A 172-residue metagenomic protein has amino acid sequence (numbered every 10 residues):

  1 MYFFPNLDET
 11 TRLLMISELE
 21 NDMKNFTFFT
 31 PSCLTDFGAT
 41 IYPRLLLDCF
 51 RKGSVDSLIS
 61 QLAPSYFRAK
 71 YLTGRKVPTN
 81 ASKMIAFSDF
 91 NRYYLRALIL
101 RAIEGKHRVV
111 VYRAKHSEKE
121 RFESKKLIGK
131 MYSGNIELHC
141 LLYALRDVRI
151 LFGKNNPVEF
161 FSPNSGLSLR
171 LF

Functional and structural regions predicted by a protein language model:
M1-P157, F172: Domain-core detector
S162-F172: Short, structured beta-strand segments at or near domain termini in extracellular proteins/domains
